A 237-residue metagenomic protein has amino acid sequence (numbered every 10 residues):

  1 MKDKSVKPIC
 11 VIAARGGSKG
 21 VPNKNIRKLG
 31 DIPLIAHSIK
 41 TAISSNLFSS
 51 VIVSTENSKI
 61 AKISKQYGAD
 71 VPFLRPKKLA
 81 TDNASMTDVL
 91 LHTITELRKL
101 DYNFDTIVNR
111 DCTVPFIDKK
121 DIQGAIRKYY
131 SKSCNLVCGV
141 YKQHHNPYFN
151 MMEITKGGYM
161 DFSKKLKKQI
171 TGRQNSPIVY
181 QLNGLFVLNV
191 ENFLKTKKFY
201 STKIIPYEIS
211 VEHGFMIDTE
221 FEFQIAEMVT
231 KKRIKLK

Functional and structural regions predicted by a protein language model:
M1-K2, Y207-K237: Hydrophobic helical membrane-anchoring modules
K7-S54: N-terminal glycine-rich phosphate-binding loop and ensuing alpha1 helix
F48, Y102-F104, S131-C134: Short, high-confidence coil segments that cap the C-terminus of an alpha-helix and link into the following beta-strand
S58-K59, N146: Short alpha-helical
K59-V108, G124: Short phosphate-binding loop-to-helix
D88, P115-K203, E208: Conserved core of the sugar-phosphate nucleotidyltransferase
